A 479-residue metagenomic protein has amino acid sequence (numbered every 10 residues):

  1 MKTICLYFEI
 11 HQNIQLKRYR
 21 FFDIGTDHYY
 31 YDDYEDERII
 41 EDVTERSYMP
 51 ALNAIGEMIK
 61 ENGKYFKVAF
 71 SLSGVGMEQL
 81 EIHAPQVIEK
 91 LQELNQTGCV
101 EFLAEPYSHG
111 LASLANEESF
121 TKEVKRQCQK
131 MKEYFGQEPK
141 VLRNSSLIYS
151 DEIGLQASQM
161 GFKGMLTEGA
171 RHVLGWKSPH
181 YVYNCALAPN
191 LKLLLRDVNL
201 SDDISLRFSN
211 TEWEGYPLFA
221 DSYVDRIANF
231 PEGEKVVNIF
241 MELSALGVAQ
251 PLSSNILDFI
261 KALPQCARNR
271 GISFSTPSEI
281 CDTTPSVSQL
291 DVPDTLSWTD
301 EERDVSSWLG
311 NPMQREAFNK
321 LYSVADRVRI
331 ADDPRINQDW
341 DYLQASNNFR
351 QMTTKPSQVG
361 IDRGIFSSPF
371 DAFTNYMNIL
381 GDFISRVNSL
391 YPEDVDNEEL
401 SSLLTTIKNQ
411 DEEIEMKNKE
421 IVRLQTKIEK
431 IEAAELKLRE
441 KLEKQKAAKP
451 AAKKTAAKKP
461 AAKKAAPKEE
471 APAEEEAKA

Functional and structural regions predicted by a protein language model:
K2-R46, Y181-Y183, L187-L191, N210-W213 (+1 more regions): Active-site and substrate-binding clefts of carbohydrate-active enzymes
T3-F8, I14-N116, K140-R143, K163-E168 (+1 more regions): Short, well-structured secondary-structure segments
F8-N13, S73-V75, Y107-G110, G136 (+7 more regions): An acidic- and aromatic-residue-enriched active-site/binding cleft used to recognize and process polar
L52-G56, I88-Q92, T121-M131, G154 (+3 more regions): Generic structural signal for well-ordered alpha-helices, preferentially at hydrophobic/aromatic core positions
V87-A104, K122-K125, Q137, S158-P179 (+1 more regions): Acidic, His- and aromatic-enriched active-site or binding-groove loops in soluble protein domains that engage sugars
S119-S146, D225-F240: CE4/NodB-like, metal-dependent polysaccharide N-deacetylase domain that modifies extracellular/periplasmic N-acetylated
K163-N229: Loop-rich catalytic cores of soluble enzymes, especially ATP-dependent carboxylate-amine ligases and other
T426, K430-A479: Intrinsically disordered, polybasic Lys/Arg-rich low-complexity tracts
